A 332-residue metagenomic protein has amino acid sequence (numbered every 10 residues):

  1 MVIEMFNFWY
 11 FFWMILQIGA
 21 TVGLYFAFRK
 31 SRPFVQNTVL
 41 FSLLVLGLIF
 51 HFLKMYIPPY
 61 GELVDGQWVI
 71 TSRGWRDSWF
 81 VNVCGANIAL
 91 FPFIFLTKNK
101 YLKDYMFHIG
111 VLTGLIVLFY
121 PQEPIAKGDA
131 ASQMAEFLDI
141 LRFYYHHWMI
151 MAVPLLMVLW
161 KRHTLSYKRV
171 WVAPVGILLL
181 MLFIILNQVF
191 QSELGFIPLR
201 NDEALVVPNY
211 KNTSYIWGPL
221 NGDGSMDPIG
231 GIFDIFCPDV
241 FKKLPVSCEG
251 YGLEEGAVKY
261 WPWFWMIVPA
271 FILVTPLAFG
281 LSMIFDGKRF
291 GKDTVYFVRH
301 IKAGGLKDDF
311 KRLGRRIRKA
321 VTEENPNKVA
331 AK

Functional and structural regions predicted by a protein language model:
V2-I15, W171-L179, E193-M283: Membrane-interface transmembrane-helix boundary segments in multi-pass integral membrane proteins
A20-F26, I88-P92, M149-V170: Alpha-helical transmembrane segments in multipass membrane proteins, preferentially the mid-helix core
F28-F34, F279-Y296: Membrane-interface capping segments at transmembrane-helix boundaries
P33-L46, Y101-F107, A173: Membrane-interfacial loop-to-transmembrane alpha-helix junctions, especially the N-terminal start
N37-P92: A glycine-rich, hydrophobic loop/mini-helix early in the fold
L46-Y56, G110-Q122, I177-Q188: Aromatic-anchored segments of alpha-helical transmembrane domains
I88, I94-V153: Membrane-proximal helix-loop-helix units in multi-pass membrane proteins
K288-K328: Short, highly charged, low-complexity non-transmembrane loops/tails of multi-pass membrane proteins
